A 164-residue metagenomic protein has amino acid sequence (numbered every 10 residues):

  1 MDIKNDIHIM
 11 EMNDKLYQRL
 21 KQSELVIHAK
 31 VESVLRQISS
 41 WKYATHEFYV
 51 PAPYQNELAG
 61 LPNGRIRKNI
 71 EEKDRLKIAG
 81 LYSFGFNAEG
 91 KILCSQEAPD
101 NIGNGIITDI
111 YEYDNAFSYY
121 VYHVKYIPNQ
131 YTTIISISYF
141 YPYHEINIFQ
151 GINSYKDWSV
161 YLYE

Functional and structural regions predicted by a protein language model:
M1-E164: Buried hydrophobic residues that stabilize the cores of well-folded domains
